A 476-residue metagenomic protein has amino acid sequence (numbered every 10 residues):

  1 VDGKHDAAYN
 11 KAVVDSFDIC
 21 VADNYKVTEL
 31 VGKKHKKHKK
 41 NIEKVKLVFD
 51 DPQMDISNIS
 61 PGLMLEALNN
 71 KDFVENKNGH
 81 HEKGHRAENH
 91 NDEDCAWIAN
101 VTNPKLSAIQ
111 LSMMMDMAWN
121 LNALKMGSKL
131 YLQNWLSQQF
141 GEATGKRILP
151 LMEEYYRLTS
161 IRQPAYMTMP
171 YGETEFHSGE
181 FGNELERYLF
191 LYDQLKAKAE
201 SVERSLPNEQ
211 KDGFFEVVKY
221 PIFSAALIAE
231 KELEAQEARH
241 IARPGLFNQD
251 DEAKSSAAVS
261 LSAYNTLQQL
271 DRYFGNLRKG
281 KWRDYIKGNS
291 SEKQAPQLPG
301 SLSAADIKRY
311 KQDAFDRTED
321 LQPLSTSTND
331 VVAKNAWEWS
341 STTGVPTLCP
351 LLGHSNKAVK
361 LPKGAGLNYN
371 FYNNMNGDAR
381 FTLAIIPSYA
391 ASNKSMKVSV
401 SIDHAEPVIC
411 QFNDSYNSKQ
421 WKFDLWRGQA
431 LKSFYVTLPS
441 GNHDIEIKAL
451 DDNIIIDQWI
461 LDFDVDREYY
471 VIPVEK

Functional and structural regions predicted by a protein language model:
V1-K334, E338: Substrate-binding groove of N-acetylhexosamine-processing glycoside hydrolases
S290, Q294-L298, L302-K476: Extracytoplasmic
